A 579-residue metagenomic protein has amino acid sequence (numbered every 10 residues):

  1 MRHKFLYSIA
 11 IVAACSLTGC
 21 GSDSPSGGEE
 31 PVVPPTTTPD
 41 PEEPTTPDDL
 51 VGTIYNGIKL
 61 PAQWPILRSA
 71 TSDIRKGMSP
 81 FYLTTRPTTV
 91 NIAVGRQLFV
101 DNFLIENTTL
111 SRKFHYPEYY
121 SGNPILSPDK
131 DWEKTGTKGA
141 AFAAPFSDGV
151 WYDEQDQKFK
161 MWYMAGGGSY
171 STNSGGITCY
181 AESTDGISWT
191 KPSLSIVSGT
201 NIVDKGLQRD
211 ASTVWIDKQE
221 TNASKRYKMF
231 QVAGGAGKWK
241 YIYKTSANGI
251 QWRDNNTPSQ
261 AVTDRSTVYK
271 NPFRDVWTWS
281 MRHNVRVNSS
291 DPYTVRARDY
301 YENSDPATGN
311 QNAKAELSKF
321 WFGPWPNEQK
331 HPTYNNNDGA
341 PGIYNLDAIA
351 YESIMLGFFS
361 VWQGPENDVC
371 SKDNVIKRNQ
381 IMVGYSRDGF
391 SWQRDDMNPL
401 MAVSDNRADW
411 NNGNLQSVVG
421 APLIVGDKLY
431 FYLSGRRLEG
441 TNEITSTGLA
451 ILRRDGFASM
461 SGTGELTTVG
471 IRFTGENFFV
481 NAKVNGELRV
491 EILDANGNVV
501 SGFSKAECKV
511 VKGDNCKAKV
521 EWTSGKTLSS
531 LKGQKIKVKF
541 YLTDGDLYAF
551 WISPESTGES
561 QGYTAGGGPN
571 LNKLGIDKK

Functional and structural regions predicted by a protein language model:
R2-F5, V12-D48: Bacterial Sec-dependent N-terminal signal peptides
Y7-I9, N345: Generic detector of short alpha-helix boundary/capping microenvironments and adjacent low-complexity segments
I9-I11, G235: Enrichment for repetitive, rod-forming helical segments
G27, T46-Y344, I349-N412, G426 (+1 more regions): Beta-rich carbohydrate-recognition and catalytic domains
A421-P422, F431: Charged, amphipathic alpha-helical scaffolding segments
